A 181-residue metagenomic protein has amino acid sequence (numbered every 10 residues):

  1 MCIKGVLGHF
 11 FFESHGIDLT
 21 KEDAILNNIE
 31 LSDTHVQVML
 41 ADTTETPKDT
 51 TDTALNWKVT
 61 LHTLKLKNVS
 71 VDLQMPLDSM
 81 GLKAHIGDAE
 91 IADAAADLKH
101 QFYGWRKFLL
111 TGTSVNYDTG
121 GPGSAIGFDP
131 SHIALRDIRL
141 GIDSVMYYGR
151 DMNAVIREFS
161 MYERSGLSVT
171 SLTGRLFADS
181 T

Functional and structural regions predicted by a protein language model:
M1-T181: N-terminal targeting/secretion presequences
